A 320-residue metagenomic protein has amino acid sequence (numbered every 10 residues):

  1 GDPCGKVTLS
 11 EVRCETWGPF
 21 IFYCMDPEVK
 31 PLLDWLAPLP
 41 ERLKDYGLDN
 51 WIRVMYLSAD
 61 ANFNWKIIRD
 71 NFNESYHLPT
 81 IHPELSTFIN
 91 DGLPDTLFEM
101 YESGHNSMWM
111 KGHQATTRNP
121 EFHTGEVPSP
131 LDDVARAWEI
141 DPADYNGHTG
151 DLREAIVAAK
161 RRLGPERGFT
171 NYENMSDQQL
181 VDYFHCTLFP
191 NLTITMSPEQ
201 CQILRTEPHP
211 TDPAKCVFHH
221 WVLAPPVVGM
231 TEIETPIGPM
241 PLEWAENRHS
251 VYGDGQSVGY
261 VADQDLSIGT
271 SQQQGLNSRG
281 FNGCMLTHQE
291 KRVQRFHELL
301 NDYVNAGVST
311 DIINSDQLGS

Functional and structural regions predicted by a protein language model:
P3-K6: Hydrophobic, small-residue-rich alpha-helical packing segments that form membrane-like cores
L9: Phosphate/diphosphate-binding loops
V12-S320: C-terminal catalytic domain of Rieske-type non-heme iron oxygenases
